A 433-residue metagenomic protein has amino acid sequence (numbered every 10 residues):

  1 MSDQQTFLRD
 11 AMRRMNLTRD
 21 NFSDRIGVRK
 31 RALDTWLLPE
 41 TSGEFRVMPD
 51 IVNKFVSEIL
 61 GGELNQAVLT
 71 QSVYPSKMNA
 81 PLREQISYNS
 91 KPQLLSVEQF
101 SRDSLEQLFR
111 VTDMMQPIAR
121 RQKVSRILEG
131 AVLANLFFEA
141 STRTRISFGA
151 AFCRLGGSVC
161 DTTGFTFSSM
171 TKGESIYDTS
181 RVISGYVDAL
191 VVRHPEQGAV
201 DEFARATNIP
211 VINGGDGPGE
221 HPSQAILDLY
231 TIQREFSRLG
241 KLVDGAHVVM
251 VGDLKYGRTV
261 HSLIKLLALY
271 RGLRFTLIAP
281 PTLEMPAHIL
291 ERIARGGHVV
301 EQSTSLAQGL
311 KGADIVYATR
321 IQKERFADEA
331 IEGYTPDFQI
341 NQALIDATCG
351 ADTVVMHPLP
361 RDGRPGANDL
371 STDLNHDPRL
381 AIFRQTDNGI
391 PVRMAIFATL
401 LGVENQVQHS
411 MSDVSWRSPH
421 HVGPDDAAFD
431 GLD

Functional and structural regions predicted by a protein language model:
M1-R25: A short, Lys/Arg-rich alpha-helix, primarily the initiator
E40-S57: Short, basic-rich loop-to-helix N-cap that marks the start of a DNA-contacting helix
E58, G62-N79: Short amphipathic recognition helices of helix-turn-helix/homeodomain-type DNA-binding modules
M78-I146: Positively charged, low-complexity intrinsically disordered leader regions
R120, R126-Q233, D362-G363: Phosphate/diphosphate ligand-binding glycine-rich loop within oxidoreductases
F138-A151, R234-T319: Glycine-rich phosphate/diphosphate-binding loop of Rossmann-like nucleotide-binding domains
I293-T372: Rossmann-like adenosine-cofactor binding region
D352-D433: Adenosine-phosphate binding glycine-rich loop
